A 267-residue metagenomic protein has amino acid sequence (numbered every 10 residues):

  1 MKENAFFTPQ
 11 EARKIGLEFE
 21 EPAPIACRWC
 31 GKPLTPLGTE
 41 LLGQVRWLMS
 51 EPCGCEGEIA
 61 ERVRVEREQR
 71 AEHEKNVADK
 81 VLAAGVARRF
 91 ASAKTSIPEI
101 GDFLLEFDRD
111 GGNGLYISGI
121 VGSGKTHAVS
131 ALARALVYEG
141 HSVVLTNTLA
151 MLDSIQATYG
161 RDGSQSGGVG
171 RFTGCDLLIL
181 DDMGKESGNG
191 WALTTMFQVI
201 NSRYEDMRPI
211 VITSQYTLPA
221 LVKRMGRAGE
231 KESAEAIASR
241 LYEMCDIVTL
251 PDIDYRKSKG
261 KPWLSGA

Functional and structural regions predicted by a protein language model:
M1-I100, G260-A267: A short, basic N-terminal segment
S96-G112: A short, well-structured juxtamembrane/interface segment
G101-L104, V137-G174, S187-G190, T194: Short glycine-rich substrate-engagement loop in P-loop NTPases that contacts/grips substrate
G112-S130: Walker A/P-loop nucleotide-binding motif
H127-H141: P-loop NTPase Walker A phosphate-binding motif
H141-S142, G174-L177, D206-I212: Loop/turn-to-beta-strand initiation segments
M151-T158, K185-A267: Replace "adjacent to P-loop NTPase cores in ATP/GTP-dependent enzymes" with "adjacent to NTP-binding cores
